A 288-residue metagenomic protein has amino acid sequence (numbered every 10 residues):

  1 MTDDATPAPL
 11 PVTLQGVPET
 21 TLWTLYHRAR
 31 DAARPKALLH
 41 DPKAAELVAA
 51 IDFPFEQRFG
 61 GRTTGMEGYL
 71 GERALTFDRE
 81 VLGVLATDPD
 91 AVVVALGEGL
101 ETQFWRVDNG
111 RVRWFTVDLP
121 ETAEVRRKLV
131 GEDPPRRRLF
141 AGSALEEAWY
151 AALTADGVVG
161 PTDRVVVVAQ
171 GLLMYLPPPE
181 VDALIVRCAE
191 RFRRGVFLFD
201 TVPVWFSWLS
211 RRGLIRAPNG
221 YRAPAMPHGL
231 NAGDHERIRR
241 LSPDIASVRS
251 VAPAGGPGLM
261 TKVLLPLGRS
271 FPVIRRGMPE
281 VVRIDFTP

Functional and structural regions predicted by a protein language model:
M1-V94, E98-G142, A148, T154 (+1 more regions): Rossmann-like AdoMet
A148-Y150, Y175-C188: A short, conserved alpha-helix within the catalytic core of class I
R164-E180: A short SAM/SAH-binding and catalytic strip from SAM-dependent methyltransferases
V166, R191-V204: Conserved beta-strand signature within the Rossmann-like core of class I S-adenosyl-L-methionine
M174, V202-S207: Short "lid" loop at the C-terminus of a central beta-strand within the Rossmann-like core of SAM-dependent
L209-A225: Short, glycine-/aromatic-enriched active-site segment of Class I SAM-dependent methyltransferases
A225-A252: Short alpha-helix
G256, M260-P288: Core SAM-dependent methyltransferase catalytic element
